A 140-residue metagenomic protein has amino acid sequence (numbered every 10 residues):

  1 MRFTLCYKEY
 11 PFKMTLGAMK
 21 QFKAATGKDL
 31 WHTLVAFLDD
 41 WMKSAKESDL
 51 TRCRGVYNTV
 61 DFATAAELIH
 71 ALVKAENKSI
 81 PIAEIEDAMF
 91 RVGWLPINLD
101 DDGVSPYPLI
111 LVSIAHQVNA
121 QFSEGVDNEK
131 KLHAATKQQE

Functional and structural regions predicted by a protein language model:
M1-E9, D29-Y57, A63, A75-E140: Charged interaction scaffolds used for protein-protein
F12-M14: Short capping micro-motif at the N-terminus of alpha-helices
L16-V35: Short, surface-exposed, low-complexity cationic segments
A66-K74: Short, amphipathic alpha-helical segments that act as regulatory/interfacial helices in nucleotide-processing proteins
